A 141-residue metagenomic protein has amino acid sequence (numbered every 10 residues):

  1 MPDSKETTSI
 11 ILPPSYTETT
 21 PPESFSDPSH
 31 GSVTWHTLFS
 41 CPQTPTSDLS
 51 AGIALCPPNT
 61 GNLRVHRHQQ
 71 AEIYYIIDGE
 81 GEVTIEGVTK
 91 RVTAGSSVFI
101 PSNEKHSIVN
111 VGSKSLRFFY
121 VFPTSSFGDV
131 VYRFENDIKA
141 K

Functional and structural regions predicted by a protein language model:
M1-L49, R133-K141: A short, N-terminal "cap"/entry segment at the start of jelly-roll beta-barrel domains of the cupin/DSBH fold
W35-S40, G52-H68: Conserved short histidine dyad/triad with adjacent acidic residue
T44-S47, P57-T60, E80, T124-G128: Short, charged/polar surface micro-motifs in flexible loops or helix N-caps
A54, I73, F99, K114-V130: A short hydrophobic beta-strand segment most commonly corresponding to one strand of the jelly-roll/cupin
A54-P57, R67-V83, V121-P123: Short, conserved beta-strand element in jelly-roll/cupin
L63-R64, V83-T84, I100, H106-G112: Short beta-strand His + acidic residue motifs that chelate non-heme Fe in jelly-roll/DSBH and cupin folds
Q69, V88, E104-K105, K114: A generic "binding-loop/recognition-motif" signal
G87-S102: Short acidic-glycine-tyrosine-enriched beta hairpin
